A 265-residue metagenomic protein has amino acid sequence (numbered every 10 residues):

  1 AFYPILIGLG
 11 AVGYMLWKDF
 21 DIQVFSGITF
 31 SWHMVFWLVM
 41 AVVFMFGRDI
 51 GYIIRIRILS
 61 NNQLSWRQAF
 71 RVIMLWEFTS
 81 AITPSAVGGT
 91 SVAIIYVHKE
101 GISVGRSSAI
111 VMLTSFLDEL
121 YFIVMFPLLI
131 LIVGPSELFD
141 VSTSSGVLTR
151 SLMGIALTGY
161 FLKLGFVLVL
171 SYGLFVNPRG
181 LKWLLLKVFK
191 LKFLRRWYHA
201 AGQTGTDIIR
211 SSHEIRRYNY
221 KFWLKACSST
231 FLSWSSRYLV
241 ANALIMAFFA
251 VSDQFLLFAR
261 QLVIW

Functional and structural regions predicted by a protein language model:
A1-M74, V141-W265: Predominantly cytoplasmic-facing regulatory/coupling regions of multi-pass membrane proteins
R48-I56, S85-I94: Transmembrane helix boundary and interhelical junction motifs in multipass membrane proteins
R57-N61, A81, A93-I102, F231: Helix-loop junctions at the membrane interface of multi-pass solute transporters
R67-V72, S85, G89-T90, E100-F116: Membrane-interface alpha-helices at helix entry/exit sites of multi-pass transporters
L75, T79-T83, R106-L131, F161-G165: Membrane-embedded alpha-helical segments of transport systems, primarily multispan ion/solute transporters
F126-T143: Transmembrane alpha-helix termini and helix-breaking/packing motifs in multi-pass membrane transporters
